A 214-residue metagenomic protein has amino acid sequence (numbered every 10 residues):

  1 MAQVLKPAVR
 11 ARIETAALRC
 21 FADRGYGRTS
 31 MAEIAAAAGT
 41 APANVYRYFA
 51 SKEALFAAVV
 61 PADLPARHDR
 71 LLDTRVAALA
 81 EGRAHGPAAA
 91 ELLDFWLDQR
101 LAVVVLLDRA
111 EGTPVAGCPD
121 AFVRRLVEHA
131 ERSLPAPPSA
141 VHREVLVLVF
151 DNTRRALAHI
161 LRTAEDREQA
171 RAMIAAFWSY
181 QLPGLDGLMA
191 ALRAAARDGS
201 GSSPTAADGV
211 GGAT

Functional and structural regions predicted by a protein language model:
R12, A16, C20-A54, A58: Helix-turn-helix
R12, A16-D23, A66, R70-A78 (+2 more regions): Solvent-exposed, amphipathic alpha-helical segments
F56-D63, V115-P119: Alpha-helical DNA-contacting segments of helix-turn-helix folds
A58, L71-Q99, S200: Hydrophobic alpha-helical connector segments
H68-D69, A90-D94, D98, E111-P137 (+1 more regions): Amphipathic alpha-helical packing segments from all-alpha helical-bundle domains
E81, H85, E111, V115 (+2 more regions): Residue-level recognition of alpha-helical structural elements
D94, D98, V127-R132, V147-T214: C-terminal peripheral helix-coil segments that are non-catalytic and often amphipathic
V104-L107: Short, hydrophobic secondary-structure boundary micro-motifs
